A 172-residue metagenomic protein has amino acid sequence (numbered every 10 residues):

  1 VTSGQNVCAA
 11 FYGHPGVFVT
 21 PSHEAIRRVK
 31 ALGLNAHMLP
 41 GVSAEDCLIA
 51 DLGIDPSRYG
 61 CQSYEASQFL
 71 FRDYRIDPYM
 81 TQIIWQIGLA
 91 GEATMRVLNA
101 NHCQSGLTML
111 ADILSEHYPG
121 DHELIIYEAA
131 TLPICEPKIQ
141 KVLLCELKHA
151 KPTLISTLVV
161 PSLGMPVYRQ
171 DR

Functional and structural regions predicted by a protein language model:
V1-Q5: Glycine-rich phosphate-binding loop signature in dinucleotide/nucleotide-binding domains
N6-A9, T20, I26-R27, A31 (+1 more regions): Beta-strand/loop-alpha-helix module characteristic of Rossmann-like adenine-cofactor folds
F11-H14: Glycine-rich beta-strand-to-loop/alpha-helix junction loops that act as flexible
